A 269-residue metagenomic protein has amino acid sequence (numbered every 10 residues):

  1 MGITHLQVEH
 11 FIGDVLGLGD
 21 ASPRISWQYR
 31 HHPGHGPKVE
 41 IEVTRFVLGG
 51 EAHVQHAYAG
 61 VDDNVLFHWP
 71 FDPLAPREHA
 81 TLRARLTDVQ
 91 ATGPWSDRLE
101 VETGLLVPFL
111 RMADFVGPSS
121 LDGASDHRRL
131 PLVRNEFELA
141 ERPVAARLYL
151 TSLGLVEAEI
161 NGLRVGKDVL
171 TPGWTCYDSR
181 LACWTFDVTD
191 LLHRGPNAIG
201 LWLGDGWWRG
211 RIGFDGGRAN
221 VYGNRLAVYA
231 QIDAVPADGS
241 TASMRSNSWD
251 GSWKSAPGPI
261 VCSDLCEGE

Functional and structural regions predicted by a protein language model:
M1-D20: Short, compositionally biased P/S/T/A/G/V-rich stretches that sit at domain boundaries
M1-G2, E9, L99-P108: Flexible, low-complexity linkers/stalks enriched in Thr/Pro that connect modular domains
V15-G19, L74, S125-D126: Short, solvent-exposed beta-strand/turn "edge" segments of beta-rich domains on protein surfaces
S22-S26: A short beta-strand segment in extracellular, disulfide-stabilized domains
W27, G60, F67-P73, E78-R83 (+4 more regions): Accessory beta-strand-rich segments of carbohydrate-active enzymes
Y29, H35-H79, Q90-W95, R111-F115: Recognizes extended acidic, P/S/T-rich segments that occur within or adjacent to Ig-like beta-sandwich modules
I41, P94-R98, R225-Y229: Short edge beta-strand segments in beta-sheet-rich domains
R111-L132: Beta-strand-rich ligand- or partner-binding modules with a strong bias toward extracellular/periplasmic carbohydrate
